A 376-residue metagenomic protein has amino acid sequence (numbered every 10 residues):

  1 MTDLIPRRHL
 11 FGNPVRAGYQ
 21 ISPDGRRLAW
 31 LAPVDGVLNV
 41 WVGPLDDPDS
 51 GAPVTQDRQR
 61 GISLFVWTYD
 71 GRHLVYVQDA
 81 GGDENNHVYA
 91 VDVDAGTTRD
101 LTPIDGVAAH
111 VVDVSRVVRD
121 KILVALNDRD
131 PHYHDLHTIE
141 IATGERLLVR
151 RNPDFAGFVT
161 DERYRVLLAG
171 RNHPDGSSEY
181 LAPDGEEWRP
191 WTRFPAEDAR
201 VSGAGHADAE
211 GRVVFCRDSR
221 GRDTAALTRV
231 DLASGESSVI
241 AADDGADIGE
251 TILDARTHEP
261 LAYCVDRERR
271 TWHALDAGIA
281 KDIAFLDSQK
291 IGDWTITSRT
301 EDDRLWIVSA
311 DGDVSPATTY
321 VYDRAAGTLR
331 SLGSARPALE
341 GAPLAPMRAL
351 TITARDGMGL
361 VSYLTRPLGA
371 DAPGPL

Functional and structural regions predicted by a protein language model:
M1-T2: Sequence/structural signature of beta-propeller modules and their immediately flanking N-terminal secretory/stalk
R7, F11-G18, P23, R27 (+4 more regions): Peripheral, non-catalytic segments that deliver or gate enzyme domains
A52-V54: M16/MPP (pitrilysin/insulinase) zinc-metallopeptidase core fold and M16-derived inactive scaffolds
